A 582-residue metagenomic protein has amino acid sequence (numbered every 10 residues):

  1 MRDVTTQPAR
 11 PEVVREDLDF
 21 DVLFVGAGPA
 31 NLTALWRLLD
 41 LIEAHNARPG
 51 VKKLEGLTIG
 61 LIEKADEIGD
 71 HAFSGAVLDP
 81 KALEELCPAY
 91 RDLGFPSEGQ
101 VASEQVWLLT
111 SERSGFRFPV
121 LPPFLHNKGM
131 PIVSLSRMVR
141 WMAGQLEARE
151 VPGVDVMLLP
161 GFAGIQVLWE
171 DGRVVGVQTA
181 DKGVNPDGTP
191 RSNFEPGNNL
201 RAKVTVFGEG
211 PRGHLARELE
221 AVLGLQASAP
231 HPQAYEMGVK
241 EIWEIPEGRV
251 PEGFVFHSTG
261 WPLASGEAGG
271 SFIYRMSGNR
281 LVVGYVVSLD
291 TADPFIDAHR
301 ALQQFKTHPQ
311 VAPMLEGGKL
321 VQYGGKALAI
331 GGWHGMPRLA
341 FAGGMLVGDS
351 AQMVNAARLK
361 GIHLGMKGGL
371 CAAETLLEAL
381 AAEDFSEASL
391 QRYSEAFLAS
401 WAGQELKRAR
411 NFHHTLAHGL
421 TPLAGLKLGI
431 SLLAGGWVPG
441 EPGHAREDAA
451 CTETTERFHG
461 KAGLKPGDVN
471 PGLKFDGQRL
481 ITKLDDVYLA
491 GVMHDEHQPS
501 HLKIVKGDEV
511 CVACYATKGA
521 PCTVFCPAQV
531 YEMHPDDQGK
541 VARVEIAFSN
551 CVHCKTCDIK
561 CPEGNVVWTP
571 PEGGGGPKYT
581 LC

Functional and structural regions predicted by a protein language model:
R2-D19, A44-A47, D187-G197, D349: A short, basic/flexible loop-to-alpha-helix module at the beginning of a structural domain
D3-T6, E12, F95-V101, V106-T110 (+3 more regions): Ferredoxin-type iron-sulfur electron-transfer modules and their immediate structural context
V13-A30, G60: Beta1/beta-strand and adjacent pyrophosphate-binding region of the FAD-binding site in flavoprotein oxidoreductases
A30, E67, R212: Conserved Rossmann-like nucleotide-cofactor binding loop
R37, L41, R48, L54-R113: N-terminal FAD cofactor-binding segment of flavoenzymes
D40, K53-E55, Q145-P313, Q352 (+2 more regions): Predominantly flavin-linked oxidoreductase catalytic cores and closely associated redox partners
K52-G56, D70, Q352-R358, L370 (+5 more regions): Active-site-proximal substrate-binding core of FAD-dependent oxidoreductases
N279, R338-A357, E532: Short FAD-binding loop at a beta-strand-to-alpha-helix junction that anchors the flavin cofactor in diverse
